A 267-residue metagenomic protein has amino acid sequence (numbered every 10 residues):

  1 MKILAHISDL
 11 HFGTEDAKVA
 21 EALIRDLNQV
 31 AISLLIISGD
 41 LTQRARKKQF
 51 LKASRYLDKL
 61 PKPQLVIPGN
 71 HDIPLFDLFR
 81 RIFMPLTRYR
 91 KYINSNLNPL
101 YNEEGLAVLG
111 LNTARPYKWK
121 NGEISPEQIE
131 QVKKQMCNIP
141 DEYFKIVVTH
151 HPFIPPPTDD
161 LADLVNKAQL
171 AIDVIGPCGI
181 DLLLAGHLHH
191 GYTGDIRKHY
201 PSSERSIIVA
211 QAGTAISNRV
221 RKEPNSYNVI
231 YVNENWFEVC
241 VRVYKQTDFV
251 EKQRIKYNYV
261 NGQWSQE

Functional and structural regions predicted by a protein language model:
M1-K59, L75-F76, Q131-K134: N-terminal active-site segment of His-dependent metallophosphoesterases
H6-S8, L35-D40, Q64-N70, N112 (+3 more regions): Active-site neighborhood of phospho(di)ester-bond hydrolases with catalytic His/Asp-centered motifs
G13-E15, Q43-K48, N70-L78, P116-K120 (+3 more regions): Active-site environment of divalent metal-dependent phosphoester hydrolases
E21, Q49-A53, S125-E130, A162-L170: Charged helix-capping and loop-helix junction motifs
L51-Q131, I139, V174-G176, S203 (+1 more regions): Extended active-site neighborhood of metal-dependent phosphoesterases/phosphodiesterases
D141-P156: Short acidic, glycine-rich surface-loop motifs adjacent to enzyme active sites
D160-N235: Conserved beta-sheet core of the metallophosphoesterase superfamily
Y231-E267: A short C-terminal boundary segment appended to hydrolase-like catalytic domains
